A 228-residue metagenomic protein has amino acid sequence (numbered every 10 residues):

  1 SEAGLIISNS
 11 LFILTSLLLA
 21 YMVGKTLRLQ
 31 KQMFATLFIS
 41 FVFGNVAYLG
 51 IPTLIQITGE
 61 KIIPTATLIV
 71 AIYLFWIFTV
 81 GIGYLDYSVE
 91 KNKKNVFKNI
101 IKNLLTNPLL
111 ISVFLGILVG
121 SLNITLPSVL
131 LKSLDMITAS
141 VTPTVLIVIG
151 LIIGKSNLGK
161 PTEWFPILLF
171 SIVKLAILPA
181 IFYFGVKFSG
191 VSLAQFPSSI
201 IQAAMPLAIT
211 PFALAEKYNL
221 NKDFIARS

Functional and structural regions predicted by a protein language model:
S1-S228: Alpha-helical transmembrane segments of multi-pass small-molecule/ion transporters
